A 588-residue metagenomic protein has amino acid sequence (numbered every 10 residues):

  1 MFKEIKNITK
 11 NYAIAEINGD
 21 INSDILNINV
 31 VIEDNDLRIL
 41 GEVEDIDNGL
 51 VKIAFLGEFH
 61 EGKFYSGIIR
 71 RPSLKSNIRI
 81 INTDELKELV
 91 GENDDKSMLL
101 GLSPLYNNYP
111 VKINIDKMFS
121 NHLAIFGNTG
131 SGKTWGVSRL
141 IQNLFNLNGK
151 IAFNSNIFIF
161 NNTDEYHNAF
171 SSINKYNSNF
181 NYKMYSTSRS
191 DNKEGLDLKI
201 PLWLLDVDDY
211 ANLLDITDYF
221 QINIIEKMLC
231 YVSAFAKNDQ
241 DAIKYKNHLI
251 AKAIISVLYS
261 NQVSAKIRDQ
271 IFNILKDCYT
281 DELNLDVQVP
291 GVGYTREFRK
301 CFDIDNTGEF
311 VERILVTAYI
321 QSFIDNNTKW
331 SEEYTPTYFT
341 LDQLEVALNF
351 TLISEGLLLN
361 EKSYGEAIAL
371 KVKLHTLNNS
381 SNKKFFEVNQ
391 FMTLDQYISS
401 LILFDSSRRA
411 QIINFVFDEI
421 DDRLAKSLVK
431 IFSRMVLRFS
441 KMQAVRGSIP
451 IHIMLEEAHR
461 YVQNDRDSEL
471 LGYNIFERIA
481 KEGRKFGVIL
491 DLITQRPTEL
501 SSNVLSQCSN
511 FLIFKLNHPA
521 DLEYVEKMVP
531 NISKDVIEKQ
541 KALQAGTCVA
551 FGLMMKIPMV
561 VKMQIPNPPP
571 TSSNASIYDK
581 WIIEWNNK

Functional and structural regions predicted by a protein language model:
M1-L89: Long, basic/Gly/Ser/Thr-rich N-terminal segments that mediate initial subcellular attachment or targeting
E61-H122, S572: P-loop NTP-binding catalytic core
L99-T187, A253, S502, A550 (+2 more regions): Glycine-rich phosphate-binding loop of nucleotide-binding enzymes
T129, S468, P497: The conserved Walker
N154-F158, R409-I412, S448-H452, F486-D491: Loop/turn-to-beta-strand initiation segments
D164-S171, K199-I475: P-loop NTPase motor domains
L471-G472, E477-K562: Conserved ATP-driven motor cores of ASCE-family P-loop NTPases powering translocation/secretion/packaging/pilus
A545-K588: Conserved P-loop NTPase motor module
